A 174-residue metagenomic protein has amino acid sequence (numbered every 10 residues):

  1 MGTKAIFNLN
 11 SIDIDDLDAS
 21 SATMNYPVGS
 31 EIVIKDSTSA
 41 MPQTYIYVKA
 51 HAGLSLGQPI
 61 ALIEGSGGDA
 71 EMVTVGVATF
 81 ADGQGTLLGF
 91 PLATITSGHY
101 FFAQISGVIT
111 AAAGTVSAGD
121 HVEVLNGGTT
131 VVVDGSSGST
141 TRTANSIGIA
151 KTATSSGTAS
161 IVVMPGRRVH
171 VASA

Functional and structural regions predicted by a protein language model:
G2-A174: Glycine-anchored, exposed beta-strand/edge motif detector
